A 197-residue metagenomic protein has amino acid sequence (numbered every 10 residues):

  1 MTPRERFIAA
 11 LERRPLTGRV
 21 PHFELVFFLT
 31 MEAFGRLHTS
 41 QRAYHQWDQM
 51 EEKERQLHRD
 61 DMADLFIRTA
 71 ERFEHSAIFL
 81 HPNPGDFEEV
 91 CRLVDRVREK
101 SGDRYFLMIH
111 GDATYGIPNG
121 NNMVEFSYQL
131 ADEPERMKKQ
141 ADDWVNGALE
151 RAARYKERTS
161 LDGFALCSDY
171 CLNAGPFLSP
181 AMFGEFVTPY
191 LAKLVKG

Functional and structural regions predicted by a protein language model:
M1-L65, F79-G197: Active-site loop segments of alpha/beta catalytic cores
E74-A77: Alpha-to-beta junction loops
